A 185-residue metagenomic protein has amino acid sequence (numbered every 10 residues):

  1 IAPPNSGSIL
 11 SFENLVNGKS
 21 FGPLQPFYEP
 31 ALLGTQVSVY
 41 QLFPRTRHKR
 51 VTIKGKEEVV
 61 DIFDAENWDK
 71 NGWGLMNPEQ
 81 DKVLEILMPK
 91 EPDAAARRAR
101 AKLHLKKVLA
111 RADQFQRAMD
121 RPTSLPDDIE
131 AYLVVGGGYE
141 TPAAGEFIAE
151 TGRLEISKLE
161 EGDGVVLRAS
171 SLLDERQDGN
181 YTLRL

Functional and structural regions predicted by a protein language model:
P3-L185: Helical cap/lid subdomain of alpha/beta-hydrolase-fold lipid enzymes that gates access to the catalytic pocket
